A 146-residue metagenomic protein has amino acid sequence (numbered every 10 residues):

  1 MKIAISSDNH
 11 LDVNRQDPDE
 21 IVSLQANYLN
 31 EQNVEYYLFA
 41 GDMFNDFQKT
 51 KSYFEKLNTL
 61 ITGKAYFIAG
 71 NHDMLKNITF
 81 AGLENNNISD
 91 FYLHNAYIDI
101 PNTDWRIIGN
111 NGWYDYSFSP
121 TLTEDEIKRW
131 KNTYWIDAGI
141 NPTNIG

Functional and structural regions predicted by a protein language model:
M1-A4, Y97-G109, Y114: Beta-strand-turn-beta hairpins that frame and shape the catalytic cleft of phosphate-ester-processing enzymes
M1-L60, M74-T79: N-terminal active-site segment of His-dependent metallophosphoesterases
E35-Y37, D90, D104: Conserved acidic residues
L38-F39, F67, I108: Redox-cofactor binding/interface segments in oxidoreductases and associated redox assembly factors
K56-L60, K64-I68, T103-D104: Conserved beta-sheet core of the metallophosphoesterase superfamily
Y66-D73, A96-I98: A short, structured active-site edge motif that brings together acidic residues
N77-A96: Glycine/small-residue-rich loop that forms an oxyanion/phosphate-binding "nest" at active or ligand-binding sites
I108-G146: Active-site-proximal loop/helix segment associated with metal-binding centers of metalloenzymes
